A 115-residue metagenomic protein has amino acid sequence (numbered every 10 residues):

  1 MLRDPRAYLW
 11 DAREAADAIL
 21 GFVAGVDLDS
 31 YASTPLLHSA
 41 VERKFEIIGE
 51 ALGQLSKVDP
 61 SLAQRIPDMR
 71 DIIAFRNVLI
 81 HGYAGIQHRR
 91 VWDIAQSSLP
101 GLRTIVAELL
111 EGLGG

Functional and structural regions predicted by a protein language model:
M1-G115: Solvent-exposed interaction patches of small proteins and small membrane subunits
